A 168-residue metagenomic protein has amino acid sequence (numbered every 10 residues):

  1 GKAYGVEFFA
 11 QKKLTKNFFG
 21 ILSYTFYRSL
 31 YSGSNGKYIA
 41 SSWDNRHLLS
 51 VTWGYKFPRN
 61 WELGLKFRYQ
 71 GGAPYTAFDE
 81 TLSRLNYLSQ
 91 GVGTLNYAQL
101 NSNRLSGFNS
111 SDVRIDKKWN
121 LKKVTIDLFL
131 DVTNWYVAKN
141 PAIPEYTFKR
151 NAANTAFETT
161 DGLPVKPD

Functional and structural regions predicted by a protein language model:
G1-G72: Gram-negative outer-membrane beta-barrel transporters
G1-Y4, Q11-K13, N103-N120: Outer-membrane beta-barrel transmembrane strands
E7, S32-A40, A98-S102, A156-D161: Extracellular loop and loop/strand-boundary signature of outer-membrane beta-barrel proteins
G20, R68-G91, S106-S110, K117-D168: C-terminal beta-signal and adjacent terminal beta-strands/loops of Gram-negative outer-membrane beta-barrel proteins
V92-Y97: Short glycine/proline-rich turn/loop motifs
